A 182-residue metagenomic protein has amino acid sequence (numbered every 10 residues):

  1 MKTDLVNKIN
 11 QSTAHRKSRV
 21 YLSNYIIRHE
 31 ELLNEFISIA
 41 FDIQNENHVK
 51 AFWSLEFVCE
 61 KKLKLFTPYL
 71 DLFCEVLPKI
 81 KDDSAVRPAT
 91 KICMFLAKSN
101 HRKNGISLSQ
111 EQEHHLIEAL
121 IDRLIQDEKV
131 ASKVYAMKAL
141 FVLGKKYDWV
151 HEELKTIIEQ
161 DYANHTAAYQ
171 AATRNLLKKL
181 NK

Functional and structural regions predicted by a protein language model:
M1-K182: Alpha-helical scaffold domains
